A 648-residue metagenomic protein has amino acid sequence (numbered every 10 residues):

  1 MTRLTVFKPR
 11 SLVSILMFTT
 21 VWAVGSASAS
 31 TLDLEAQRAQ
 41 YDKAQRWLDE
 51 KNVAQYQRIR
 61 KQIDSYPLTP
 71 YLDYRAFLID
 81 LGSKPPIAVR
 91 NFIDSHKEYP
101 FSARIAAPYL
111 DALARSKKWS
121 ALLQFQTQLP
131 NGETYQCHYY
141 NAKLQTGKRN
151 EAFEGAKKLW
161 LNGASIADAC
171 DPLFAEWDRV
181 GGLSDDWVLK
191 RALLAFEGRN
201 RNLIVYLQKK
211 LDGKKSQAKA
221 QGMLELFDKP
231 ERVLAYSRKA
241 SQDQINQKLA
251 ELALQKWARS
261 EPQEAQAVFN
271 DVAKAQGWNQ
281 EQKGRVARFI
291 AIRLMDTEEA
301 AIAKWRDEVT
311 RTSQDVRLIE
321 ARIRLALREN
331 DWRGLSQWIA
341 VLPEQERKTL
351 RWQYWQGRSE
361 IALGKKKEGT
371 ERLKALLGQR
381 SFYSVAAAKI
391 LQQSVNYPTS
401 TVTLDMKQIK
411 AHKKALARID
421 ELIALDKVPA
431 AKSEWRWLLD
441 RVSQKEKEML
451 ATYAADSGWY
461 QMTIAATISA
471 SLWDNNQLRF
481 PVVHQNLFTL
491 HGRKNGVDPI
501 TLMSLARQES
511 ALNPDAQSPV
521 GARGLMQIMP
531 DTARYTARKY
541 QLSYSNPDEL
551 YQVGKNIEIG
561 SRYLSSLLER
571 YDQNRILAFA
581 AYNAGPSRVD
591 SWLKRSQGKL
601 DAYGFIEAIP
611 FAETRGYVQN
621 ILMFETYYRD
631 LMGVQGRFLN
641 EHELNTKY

Functional and structural regions predicted by a protein language model:
T2-I15: Bacterial N-terminal signal peptides that target proteins for export
S14-A23: Bacterial N-terminal signal peptides
T31-Q40, N52, D64-Y71, S83 (+19 more regions): Generic helix N-cap/helix-start motif at coil->alpha-helix transitions
Q55-I59, P85-D94, W119-Q128, N150-N162 (+11 more regions): Alpha-helical repeat scaffolds
Y74, D271-K274, K304-D307, R311 (+5 more regions): Catalytic glycan-binding domains that act on GlcNAc-containing polysaccharides
F77-L78, I93-D94, A106-D111, A287-D296 (+1 more regions): Alpha-helical adaptor scaffolds
